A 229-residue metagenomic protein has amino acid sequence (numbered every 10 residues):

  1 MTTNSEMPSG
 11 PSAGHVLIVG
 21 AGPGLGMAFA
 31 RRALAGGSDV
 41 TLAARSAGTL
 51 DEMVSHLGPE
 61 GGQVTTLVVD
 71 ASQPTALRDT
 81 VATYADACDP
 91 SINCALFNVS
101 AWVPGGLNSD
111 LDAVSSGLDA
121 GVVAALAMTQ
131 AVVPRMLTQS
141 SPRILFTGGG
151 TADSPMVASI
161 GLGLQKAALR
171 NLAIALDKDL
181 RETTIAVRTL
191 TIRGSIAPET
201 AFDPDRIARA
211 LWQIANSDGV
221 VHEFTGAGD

Functional and structural regions predicted by a protein language model:
G14, P90-N93, M136-G149, T184-I185: Active-site loop of short-chain dehydrogenase/reductase
G22-P23: Conserved glycine-rich cofactor-binding loop
G37-E52: Conserved glycine-rich Rossmann-like NAD(P)H-binding loop of the short-chain dehydrogenase/reductase
L57-T75: Rossmann-fold cofactor-recognition segment
A82, D86, A120-T138: Amphipathic alpha-helical dimer-interface segment in Rossmann-like NAD(P)H-dependent oxidoreductases
F97-S115: Conserved mid-core segment of classical short-chain dehydrogenase/reductases
G121, A127, L137, R143-A168 (+3 more regions): Catalytic loop of short-chain dehydrogenase/reductase
I174, R181-D229: C-terminal helical subdomain
